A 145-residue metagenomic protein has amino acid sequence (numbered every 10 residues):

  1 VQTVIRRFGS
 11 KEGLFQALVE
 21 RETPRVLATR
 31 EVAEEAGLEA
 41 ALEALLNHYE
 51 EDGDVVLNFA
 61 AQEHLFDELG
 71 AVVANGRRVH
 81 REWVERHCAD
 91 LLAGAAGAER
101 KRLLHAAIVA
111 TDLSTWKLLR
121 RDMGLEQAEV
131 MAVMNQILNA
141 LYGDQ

Functional and structural regions predicted by a protein language model:
V1-E12: Helix-turn-helix
R7, A17, V133: Residues in the recognition helix of alpha-helical DNA-binding motifs
R7, P24-R25, A140: Residue cluster at the C-terminal edge of the helix-turn-helix DNA-binding motif
F8, A61-F66, A110: Short helix-capping/turn signature of helix-turn-helix
G13-A44: Amphipathic alpha-helical linker/stalk segments
L27, V56-A60: Short, hydrophobic secondary-structure boundary micro-motifs
E43, N47, E51-D54, D67-H105 (+2 more regions): Amphipathic alpha-helical packing segments from all-alpha helical-bundle domains
T111-D122: Short helix/strand-capping connector loops at secondary-structure junctions
